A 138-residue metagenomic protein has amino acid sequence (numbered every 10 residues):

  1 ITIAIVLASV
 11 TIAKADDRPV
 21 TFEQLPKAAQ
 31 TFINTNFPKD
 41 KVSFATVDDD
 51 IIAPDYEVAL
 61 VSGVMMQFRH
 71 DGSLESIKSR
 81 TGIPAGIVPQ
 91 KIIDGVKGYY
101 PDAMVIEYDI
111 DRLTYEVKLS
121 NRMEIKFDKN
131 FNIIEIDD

Functional and structural regions predicted by a protein language model:
I1-D17: Bacterial Sec-dependent N-terminal signal peptides
D16-D138: Interaction-mediating elements
